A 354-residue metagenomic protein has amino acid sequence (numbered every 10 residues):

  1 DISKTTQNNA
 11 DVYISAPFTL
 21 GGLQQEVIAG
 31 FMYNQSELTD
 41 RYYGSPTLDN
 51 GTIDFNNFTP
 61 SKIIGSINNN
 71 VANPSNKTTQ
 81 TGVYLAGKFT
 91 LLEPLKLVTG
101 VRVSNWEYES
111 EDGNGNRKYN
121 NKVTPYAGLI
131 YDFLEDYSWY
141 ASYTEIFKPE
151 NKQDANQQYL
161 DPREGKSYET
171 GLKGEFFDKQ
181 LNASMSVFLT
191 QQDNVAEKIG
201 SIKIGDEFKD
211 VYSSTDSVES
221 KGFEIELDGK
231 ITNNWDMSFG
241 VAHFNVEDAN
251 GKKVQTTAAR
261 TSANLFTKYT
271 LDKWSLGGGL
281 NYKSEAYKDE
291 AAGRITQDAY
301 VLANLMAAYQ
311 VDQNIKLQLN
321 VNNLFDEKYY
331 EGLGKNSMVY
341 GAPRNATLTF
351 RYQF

Functional and structural regions predicted by a protein language model:
D1-E111: Face-selective signature of the C-terminal outer-membrane beta-barrel domain
I2, F31-E37, V103-E107, Y143-P149 (+8 more regions): Transmembrane beta-strands of outer-membrane beta-barrel pores
I2-T6, N73-T79, N114-K122, Q158-G165 (+4 more regions): Replace "Gram-negative outer membrane beta-barrel proteins" with "bacterial and organellar outer membrane beta-barrel
F18-V27, P94, L134-D136, F176-L181 (+3 more regions): Short loop/turn motifs that connect adjacent beta-strands in outer-membrane beta-barrel proteins
Q25-F31, L97-T99, W139-A141, L181-M185 (+6 more regions): Transmembrane beta-strands of outer-membrane beta-barrel proteins
L92-P94, L189, S213-A291, Q310-K316 (+2 more regions): Gram-negative outer-membrane beta-barrel transporters
D132, W139, E164-K230, M237-A242: Membrane-embedded beta-barrel scaffold of Gram-negative outer-membrane proteins
G171, Y340-F354: Outer-membrane beta-barrel "beta-signal"
